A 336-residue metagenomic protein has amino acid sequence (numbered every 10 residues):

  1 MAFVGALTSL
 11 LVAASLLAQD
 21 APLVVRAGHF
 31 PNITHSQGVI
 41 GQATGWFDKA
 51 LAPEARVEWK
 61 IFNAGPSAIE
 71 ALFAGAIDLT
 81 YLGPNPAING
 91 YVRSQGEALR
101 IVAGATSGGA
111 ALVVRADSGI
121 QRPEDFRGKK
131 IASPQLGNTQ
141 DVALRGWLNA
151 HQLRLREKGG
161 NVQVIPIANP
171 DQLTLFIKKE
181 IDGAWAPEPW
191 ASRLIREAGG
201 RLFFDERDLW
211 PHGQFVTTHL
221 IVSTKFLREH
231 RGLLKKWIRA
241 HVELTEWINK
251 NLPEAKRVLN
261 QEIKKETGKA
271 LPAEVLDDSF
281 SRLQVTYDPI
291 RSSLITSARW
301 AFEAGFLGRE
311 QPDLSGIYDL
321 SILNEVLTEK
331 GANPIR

Functional and structural regions predicted by a protein language model:
A2-S15: Bacterial N-terminal signal peptides
D20-P166, D182-E188, F203: Short, glycine-/small- and polar/acidic-enriched structural segments that line small-molecule recognition paths
T34, A43, A68, G83-P86 (+9 more regions): Stable alpha-helical elements in mature extracytoplasmic
S36, T106-L112, G200-R201, V216-L220 (+2 more regions): Small-molecule pocket liners
D48-A55, D208-P211, F280-P289: Short, solvent-exposed loop/beta-turn-alpha elements that line the ligand-binding surface or hinge of extracytoplasmic
S94-Q95, S118, K158-N161, I165 (+1 more regions): Pocket-lining segment of extracytoplasmic ligand-binding domains
R228-R309: Secondary-structure end/capping motifs
R299-R336: Conserved C-terminal helix/tail region of periplasmic/extracytoplasmic solute-binding proteins
